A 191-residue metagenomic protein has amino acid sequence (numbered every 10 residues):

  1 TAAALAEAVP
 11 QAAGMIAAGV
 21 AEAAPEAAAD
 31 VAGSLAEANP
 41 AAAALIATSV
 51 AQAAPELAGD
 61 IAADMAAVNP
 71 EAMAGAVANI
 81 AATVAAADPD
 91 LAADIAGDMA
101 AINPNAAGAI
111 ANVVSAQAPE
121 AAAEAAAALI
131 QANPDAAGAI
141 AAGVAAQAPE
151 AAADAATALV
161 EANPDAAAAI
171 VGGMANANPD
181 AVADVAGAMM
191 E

Functional and structural regions predicted by a protein language model:
T1-E191: General marker for long, soluble alpha-helical cores
